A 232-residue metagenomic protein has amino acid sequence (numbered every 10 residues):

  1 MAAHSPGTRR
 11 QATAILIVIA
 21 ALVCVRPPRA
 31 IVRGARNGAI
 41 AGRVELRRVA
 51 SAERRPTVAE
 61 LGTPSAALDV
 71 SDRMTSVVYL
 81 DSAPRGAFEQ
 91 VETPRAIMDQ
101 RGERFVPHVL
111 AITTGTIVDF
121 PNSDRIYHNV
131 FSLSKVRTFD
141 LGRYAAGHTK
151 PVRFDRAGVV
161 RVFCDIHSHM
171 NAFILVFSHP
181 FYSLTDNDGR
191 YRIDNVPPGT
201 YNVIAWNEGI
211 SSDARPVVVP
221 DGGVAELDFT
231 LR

Functional and structural regions predicted by a protein language model:
M1-R9: N-terminal secretory signal peptides that target proteins for export/translocation
A2, V23-C24: Generic N-terminal simple sequence motifs
R9-R10, R161: Basic side chains
R10-A12, P27: Hydrophobic alpha-helical segments, especially transmembrane helices and their immediate juxtamembrane helical caps
A14-V23: Bacterial N-terminal signal peptides
C24, P28-R232: Extracytoplasmic copper-binding redox domains, predominantly the cupredoxin/blue-copper superfamily
